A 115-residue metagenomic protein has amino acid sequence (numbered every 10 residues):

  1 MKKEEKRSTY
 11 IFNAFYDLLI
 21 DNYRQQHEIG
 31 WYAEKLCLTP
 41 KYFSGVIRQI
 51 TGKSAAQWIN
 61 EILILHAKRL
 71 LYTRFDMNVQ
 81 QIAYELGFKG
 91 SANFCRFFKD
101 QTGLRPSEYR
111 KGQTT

Functional and structural regions predicted by a protein language model:
M1, F15-E28, I47, T51 (+3 more regions): Basic, amphipathic alpha-helical hairpins
M1-K2, L38: An amphipathic alpha-helical interaction segment
E4-F15, T51, I59-L63: N-terminal positioning helix adjacent to the helix-turn-helix/winged-helix DNA-binding module
G30, K41, M77-Q81, S91-A92: Residues within helix-turn-helix
L36, L86-G87, F98: Core residues of bacterial helix-turn-helix
F43, N93-F94, F98: Short hydrophobic/aromatic patch on the recognition helix
I50-K89, K111-T115: Terminal helix-turn-helix DNA-binding modules in bacterial transcription factors
R96-T115: …primarily DNA-binding HTH/wHTH and HhH modules…
